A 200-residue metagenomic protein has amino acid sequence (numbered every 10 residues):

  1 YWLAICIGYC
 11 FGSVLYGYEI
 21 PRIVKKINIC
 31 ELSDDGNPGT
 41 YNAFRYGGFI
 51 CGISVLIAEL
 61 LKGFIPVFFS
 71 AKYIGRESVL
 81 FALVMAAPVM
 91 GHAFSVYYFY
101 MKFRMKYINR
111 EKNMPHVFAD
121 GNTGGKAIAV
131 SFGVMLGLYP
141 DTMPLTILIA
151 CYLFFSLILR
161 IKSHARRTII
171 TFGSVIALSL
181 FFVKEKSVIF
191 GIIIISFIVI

Functional and structural regions predicted by a protein language model:
Y1-I7, I65-L83, L136-L145, L180-I192: Helix-coil boundary and interhelical linker segments in multi-pass alpha-helical membrane proteins
A4, G8-Y9, S13, G17 (+13 more regions): Alpha-helical transmembrane segments in multi-pass membrane proteins
Y9-Y16, R22, V89-F99, P115-D120 (+1 more regions): Transmembrane alpha-helix interface/packing and boundary motifs in multi-pass membrane proteins, characterized by
E19-I50, Y100-F118, T123-G125: Cytosolic, membrane-interface loops and tails of multi-pass inner-membrane proteins
P38-A71: Polybasic, low-complexity association/targeting segments
F44-G47, S70-Y73, K112, A127-I161 (+1 more regions): Interfacial segments of multi-pass membrane proteins
I65-T123: Helix-adjacent hinge/juxtasegments
Y98-M101, G121-T123, T142-T146, S156-I170: Membrane-helix interface "capping/anchor" motifs
